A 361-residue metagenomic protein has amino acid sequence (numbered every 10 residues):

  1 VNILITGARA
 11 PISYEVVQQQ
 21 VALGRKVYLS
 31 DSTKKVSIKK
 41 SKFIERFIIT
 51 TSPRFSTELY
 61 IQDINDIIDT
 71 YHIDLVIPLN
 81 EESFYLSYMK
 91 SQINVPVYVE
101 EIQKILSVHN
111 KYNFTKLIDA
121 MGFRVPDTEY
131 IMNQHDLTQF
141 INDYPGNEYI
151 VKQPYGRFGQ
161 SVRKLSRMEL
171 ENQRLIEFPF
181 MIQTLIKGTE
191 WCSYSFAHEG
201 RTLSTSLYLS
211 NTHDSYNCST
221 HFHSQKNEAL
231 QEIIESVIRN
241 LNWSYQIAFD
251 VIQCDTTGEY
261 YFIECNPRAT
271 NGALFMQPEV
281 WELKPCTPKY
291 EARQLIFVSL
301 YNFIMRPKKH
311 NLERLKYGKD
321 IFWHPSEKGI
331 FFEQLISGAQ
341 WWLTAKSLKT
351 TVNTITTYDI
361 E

Functional and structural regions predicted by a protein language model:
V1-V99: ATP-binding N-terminal substructure of ATP-dependent carboxylate-amine bond-forming enzymes
K26-Y28, V125-P126, Y149, F180: Hydrophobic anchor at the start of a short beta-strand that flanks the dinucleotide cofactor-binding loop
E45, S91-R163: A conserved helix-loop-beta module that forms one wall/lid of the active-site cleft in ATP-utilizing catalytic domains
I67-I73, Y144-G146, I176: Glycine-rich phosphate-binding loop signature in dinucleotide/nucleotide-binding domains
G159, T212-Y216, H221-F222, N266-M276: Glycine-rich phosphate/pyrophosphate-binding beta-alpha loops
R163-I233, I252-F262: Phosphate-binding site of ATP-dependent enzymes
L241-F275: Conserved metal-phosphate-binding beta-hairpin within the catalytic cores of diverse ATP-dependent phosphoryl-transfer
E282-E361: Peripheral (often C-terminal) accessory segments that flank ATP-dependent C-N-forming ligase machineries
